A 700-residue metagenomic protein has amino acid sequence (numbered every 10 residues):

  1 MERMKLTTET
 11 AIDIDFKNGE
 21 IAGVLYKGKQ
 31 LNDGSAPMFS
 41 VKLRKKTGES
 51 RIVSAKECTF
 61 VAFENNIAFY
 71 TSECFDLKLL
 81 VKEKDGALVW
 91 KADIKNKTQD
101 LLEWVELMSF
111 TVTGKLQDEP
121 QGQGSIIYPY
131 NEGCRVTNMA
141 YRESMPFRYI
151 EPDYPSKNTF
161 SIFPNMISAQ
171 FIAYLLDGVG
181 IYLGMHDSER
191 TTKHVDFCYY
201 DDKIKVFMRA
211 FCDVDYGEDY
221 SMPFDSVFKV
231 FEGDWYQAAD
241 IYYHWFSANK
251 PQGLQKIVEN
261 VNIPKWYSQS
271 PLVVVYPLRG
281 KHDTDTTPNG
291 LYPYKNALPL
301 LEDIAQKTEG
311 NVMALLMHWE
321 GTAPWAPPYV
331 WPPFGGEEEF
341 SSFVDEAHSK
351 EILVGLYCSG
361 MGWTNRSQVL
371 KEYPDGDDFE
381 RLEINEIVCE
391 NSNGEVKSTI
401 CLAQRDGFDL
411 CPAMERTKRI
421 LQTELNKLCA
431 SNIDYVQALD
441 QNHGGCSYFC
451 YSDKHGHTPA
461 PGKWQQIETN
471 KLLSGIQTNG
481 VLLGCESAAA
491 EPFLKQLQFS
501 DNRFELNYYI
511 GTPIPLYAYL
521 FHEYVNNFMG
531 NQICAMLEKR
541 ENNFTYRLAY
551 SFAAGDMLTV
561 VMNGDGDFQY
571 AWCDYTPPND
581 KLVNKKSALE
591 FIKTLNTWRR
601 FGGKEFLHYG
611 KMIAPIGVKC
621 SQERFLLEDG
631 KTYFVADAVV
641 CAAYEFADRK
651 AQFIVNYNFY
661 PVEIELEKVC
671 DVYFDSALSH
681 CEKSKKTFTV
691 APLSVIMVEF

Functional and structural regions predicted by a protein language model:
M4-M313, E346, K350-L353, Y435 (+6 more regions): Carbohydrate-recognition beta-sandwich/jelly-roll modules in extracellular/periplasmic carbohydrate-active proteins
R209, D219-F224, L425, G462-C681 (+2 more regions): Active-site-proximal substrate-binding groove within the catalytic cores of carbohydrate-active enzymes
L272-K295, A323-E338, C401-I420, S452-Q466 (+1 more regions): The substrate-binding groove and active-site-proximal loops of carbohydrate-active enzymes, especially glycoside
V274, V312-L316, V354-Y357, V436-A438 (+2 more regions): Hydrophobic faces of well-ordered beta-strands that scaffold small-molecule active sites in alpha/beta enzyme cores
N289-A305, T417-C429, F544: Short, acidic/polar
Y294, E339, D345, L353-L428 (+1 more regions): Active-site-adjacent "subsite" loops/lids of carbohydrate-active enzymes
E320-G321, C358-T364, N442-H443, S487-E491: Active-site-proximal loop/turn and secondary-structure-junction residues that shape catalytic pockets, frequently
D409-K495: Active-site neighborhood of glycoside hydrolase catalytic domains
